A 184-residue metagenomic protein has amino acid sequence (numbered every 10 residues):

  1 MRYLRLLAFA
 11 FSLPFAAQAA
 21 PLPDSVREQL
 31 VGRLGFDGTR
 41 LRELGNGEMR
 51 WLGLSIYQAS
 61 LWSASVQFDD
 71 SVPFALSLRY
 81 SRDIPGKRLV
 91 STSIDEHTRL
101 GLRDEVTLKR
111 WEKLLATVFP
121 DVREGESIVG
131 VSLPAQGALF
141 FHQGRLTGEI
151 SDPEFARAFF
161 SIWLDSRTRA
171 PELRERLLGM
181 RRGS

Functional and structural regions predicted by a protein language model:
M1-R2: N-terminal secretory signal peptides that target proteins for export/translocation
R5-P14: Bacterial N-terminal signal peptides
A19-S184: Terminal leader/tail segments of proteins
